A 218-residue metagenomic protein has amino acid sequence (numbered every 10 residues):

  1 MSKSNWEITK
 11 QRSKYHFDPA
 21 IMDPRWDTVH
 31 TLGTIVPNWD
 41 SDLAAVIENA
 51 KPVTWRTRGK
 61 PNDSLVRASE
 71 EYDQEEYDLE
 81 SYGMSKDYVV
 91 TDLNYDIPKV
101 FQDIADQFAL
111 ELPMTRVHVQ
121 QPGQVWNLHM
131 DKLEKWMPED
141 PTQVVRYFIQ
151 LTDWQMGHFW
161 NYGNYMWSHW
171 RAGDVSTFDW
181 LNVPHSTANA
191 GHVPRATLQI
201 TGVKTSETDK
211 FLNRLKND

Functional and structural regions predicted by a protein language model:
M1-E111, R116: Non-heme Fe(II)/2-oxoglutarate
N5, N38, N49, N62 (+7 more regions): Detector for Asparagine
W26-H30, Q143-V145, P194-A196: Residues at beta-strand starts and edge strands
R58, S69-E71, H118-Q120, T152 (+2 more regions): Structured loops at beta-to-helix junctions and adjacent beta-edge loops in soluble globular domains
F101-D179: Catalytic core of non-heme Fe(II) oxygenases with the double-stranded beta-helix
D153-D218: Catalytic core of Fe(II)/2-oxoglutarate
